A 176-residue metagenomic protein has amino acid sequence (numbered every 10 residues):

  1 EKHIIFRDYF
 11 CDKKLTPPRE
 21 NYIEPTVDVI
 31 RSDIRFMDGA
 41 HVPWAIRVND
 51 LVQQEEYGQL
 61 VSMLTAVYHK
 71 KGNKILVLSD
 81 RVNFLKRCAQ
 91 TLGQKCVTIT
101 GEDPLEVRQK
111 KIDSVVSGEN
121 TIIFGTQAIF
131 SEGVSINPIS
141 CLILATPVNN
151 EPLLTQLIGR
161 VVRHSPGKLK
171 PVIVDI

Functional and structural regions predicted by a protein language model:
E1-E24: Post-DEXD/H (motif II) to motif III coupling segment of the RecA-like Helicase ATP-binding lobe
H3, G58-S62, Q109, E151-T155 (+1 more regions): Amphipathic alpha-helical transducer elements in NTP-driven molecular machines
T16-H41: Short amphipathic
M37-T91: Conserved interdomain hinge at the start of the Helicase C-terminal
G72-N73, E119-N120, I139: Short, high-confidence coil segments that cap the C-terminus of an alpha-helix and link into the following beta-strand
L76, K86-R87, G93-S131, L153: Conserved helicase ATPase core of P-loop NTP-dependent helicases/translocases
F124-G125, E132-P147, Q156, P171-D175: A short beta-strand element within the Helicase C-terminal
R160-I176: Conserved segment of the helicase C-terminal RecA-like domain
